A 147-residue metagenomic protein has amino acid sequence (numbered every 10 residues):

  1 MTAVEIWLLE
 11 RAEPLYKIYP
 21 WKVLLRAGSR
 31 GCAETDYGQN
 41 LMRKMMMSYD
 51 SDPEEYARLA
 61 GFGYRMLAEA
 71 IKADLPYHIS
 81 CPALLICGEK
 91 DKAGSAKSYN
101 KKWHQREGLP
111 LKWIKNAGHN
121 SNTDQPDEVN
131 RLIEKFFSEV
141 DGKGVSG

Functional and structural regions predicted by a protein language model:
M1-A3, A93, N120: Active-site loop signature of alpha/beta-hydrolase-fold enzymes
M1-I18: Flexible "cap/lid" loop of the alpha/beta hydrolase fold
M1-V4, T35-G38, S80, S138: Membrane-interface segments of envelope glycosyltransferases acting on lipid-linked substrates or membrane lipids
T2-E5, S98-K102, P126-V129: Short, glycine/charged-enriched secondary-structure capping and boundary segments
K17-H78: Conserved alpha/beta-hydrolase catalytic His-Asp/Glu region
S80-A117: Conserved loop-alpha-helix segment in the C-terminal half of the alpha/beta-hydrolase fold that carries the catalytic
E107-G147: Catalytic active-site module of serine/aspartate enzymes centered on a nucleophile-bearing elbow/loop
